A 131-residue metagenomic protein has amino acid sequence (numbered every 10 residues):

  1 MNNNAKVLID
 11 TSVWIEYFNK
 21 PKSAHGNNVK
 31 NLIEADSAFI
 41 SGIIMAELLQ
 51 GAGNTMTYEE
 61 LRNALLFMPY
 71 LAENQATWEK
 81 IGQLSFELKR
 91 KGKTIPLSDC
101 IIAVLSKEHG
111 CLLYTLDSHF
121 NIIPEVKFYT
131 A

Functional and structural regions predicted by a protein language model:
M1-I40, Q50-R62: Short, well-structured N-terminal submotif of metal-dependent ribonuclease cores
M1-K6, K30, A103, K107-A131: Acidic, PIN/NYN-like endoribonuclease modules and their adjacent C-terminal/linker elements
N2-N3, A24, P69-Y114: Active-site neighborhoods of divalent-metal-dependent phosphate/nucleic-acid chemistry enzymes
D10, S41, I95-P96, D117: Histidine- and aromatic-rich ligand-binding microenvironments
W14-I15, M45-L48, F120-N121: A generic structural signal for short hydrophobic patches within well-formed alpha-helices
F39, L71, Y129: General small-molecule cofactor/ligand-binding pocket signal
I43, E73-Q75, L116, A131: Conserved beta-strand termini and adjacent loop/short-helix elements that scaffold enzyme active sites in alpha/beta
A46-L49, R62-L65, G82: Amphipathic alpha-helical segments within well-ordered protein domains
